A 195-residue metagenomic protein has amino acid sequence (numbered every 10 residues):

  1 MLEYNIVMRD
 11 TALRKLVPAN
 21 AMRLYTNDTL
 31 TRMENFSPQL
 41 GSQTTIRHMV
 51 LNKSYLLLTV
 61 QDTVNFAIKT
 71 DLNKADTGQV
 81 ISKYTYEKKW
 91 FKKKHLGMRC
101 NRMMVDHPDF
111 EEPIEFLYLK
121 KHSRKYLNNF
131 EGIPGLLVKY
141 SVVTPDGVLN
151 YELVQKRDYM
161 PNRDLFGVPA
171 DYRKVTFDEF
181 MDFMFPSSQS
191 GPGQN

Functional and structural regions predicted by a protein language model:
M1-N195: Extended soluble regions of mature proteins
